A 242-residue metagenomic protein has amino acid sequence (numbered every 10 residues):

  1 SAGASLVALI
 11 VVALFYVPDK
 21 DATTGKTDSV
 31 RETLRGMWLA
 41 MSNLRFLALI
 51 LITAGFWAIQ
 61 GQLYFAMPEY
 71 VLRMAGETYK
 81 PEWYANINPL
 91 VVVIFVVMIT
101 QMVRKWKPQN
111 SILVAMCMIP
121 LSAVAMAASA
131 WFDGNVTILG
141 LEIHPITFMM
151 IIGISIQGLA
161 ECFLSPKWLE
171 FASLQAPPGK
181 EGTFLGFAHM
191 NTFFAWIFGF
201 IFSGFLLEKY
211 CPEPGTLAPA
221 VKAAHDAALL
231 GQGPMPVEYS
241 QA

Functional and structural regions predicted by a protein language model:
S1-L14, Q241-A242: Symmetry-related core transmembrane helices of the 12-TM Major Facilitator Superfamily/SLC fold
D21-I50: Juxtamembrane intracellular "pre-TM" segments in multi-pass secondary transporters
L39-A66, S155-L159: Pair of pore-lining "gating" transmembrane helices in MFS-fold secondary transporters
F65-Y84: Short amphipathic helix-loop junctions that connect adjacent transmembrane helices in Major Facilitator Superfamily/SLC
V71, C162-P177: Intracellular juxtamembrane helix-capping segments at the cytosolic ends of symmetry-related transmembrane helices
T78-Y79, T147, A176-N191: Loop-to-transmembrane helix entry/capping segments in MFS-fold secondary transporters and related SLC/MFSD carriers
I94-V114: Helix-to-loop junctions at the C-terminal end of transmembrane segments in multipass secondary transporters
C117-E142: C-terminal ends and interior cores of transmembrane alpha-helices in multi-pass membrane transporters/permeases
